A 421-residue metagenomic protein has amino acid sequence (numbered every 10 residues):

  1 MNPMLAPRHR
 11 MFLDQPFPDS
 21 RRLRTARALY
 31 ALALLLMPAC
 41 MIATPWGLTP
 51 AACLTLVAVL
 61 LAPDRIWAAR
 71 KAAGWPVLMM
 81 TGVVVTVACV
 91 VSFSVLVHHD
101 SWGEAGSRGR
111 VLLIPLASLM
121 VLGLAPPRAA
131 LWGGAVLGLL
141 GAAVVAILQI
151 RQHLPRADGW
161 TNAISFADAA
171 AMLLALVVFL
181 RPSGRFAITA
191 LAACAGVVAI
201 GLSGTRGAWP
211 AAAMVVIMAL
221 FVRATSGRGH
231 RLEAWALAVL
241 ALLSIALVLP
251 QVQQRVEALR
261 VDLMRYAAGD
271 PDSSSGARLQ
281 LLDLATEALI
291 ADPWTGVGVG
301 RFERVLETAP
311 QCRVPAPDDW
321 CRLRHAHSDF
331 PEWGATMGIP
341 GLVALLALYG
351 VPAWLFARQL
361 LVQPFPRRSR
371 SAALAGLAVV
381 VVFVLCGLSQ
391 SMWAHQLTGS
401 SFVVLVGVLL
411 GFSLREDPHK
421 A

Functional and structural regions predicted by a protein language model:
M1-S92, V97, L113-G133, R181-F186 (+2 more regions): Transmembrane signal-anchor hairpin modules in multi-pass inner-membrane enzymes, especially those that act on
A33, L113-L154, D158-T225, L237-A238 (+4 more regions): Alpha-helical transmembrane segments of multi-pass inner-membrane proteins
A43-A51, E104-R108, D158-A171, G207 (+2 more regions): Membrane-interface micro-motifs in multi-pass membrane enzymes
T49-L54, G207-M218, G341-L346: Transmembrane-embedded, aromatic-rich helix segments that form part of the hydrophobic channel/pocket engaging
L202, R223-G269, D283-A291, V299: A membrane-periplasm/extracellular boundary helix in multi-pass inner-membrane enzymes that assemble envelope glycans
D270-Q280, T295-M337: Long extracytoplasmic/lumenal interhelical loops at the membrane interface of multi-pass membrane proteins
P315, M337-V381: Hydrophobic transmembrane alpha-helices and their immediate junctions
L348, G376-A421: Transmembrane alpha-helices of multi-pass inner-membrane enzymes
